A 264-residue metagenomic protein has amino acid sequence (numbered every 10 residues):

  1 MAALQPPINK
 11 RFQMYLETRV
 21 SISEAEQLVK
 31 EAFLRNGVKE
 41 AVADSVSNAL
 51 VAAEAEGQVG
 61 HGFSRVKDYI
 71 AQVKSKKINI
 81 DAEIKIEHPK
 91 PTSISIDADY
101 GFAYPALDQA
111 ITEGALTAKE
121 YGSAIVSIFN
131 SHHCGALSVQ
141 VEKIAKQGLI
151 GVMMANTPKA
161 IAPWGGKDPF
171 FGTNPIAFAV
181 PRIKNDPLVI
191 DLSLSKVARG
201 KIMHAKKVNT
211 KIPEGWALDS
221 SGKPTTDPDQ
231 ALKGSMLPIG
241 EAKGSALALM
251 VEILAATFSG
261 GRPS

Functional and structural regions predicted by a protein language model:
P6: Cationic, low-complexity basic patches in intrinsically disordered or flexible, solvent-exposed regions
N9-N36: Generic N-terminal amphipathic, Lys/Arg-enriched alpha-helix
V38-S45, G60-G62, G260-S264: Flexible, glycine/charged-enriched surface loops at secondary-structure junctions
G62-A115: Active-site cofactor/substrate anionic-group-binding motifs, chiefly glycine- and Lys/Arg-rich phosphate-binding loops
I94-I183: A generic, well-ordered mixed alpha/beta core segment in the N-terminal half of proteins
I161-D229: Phosphate/diphosphate-binding glycine-rich loops and adjacent basic-rich segments that engage nucleotide
G234-S264: Internal helical hairpin/lid segments
